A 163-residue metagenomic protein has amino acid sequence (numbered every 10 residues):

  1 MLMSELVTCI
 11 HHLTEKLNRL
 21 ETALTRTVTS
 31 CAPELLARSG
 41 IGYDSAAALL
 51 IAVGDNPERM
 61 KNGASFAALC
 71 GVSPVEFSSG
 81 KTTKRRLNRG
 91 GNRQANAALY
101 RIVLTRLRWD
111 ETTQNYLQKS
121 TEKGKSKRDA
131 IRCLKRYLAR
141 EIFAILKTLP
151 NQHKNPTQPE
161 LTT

Functional and structural regions predicted by a protein language model:
M1-T163: A detector of single, family-specific signature residues that are central to catalytic or substrate-handling motifs
